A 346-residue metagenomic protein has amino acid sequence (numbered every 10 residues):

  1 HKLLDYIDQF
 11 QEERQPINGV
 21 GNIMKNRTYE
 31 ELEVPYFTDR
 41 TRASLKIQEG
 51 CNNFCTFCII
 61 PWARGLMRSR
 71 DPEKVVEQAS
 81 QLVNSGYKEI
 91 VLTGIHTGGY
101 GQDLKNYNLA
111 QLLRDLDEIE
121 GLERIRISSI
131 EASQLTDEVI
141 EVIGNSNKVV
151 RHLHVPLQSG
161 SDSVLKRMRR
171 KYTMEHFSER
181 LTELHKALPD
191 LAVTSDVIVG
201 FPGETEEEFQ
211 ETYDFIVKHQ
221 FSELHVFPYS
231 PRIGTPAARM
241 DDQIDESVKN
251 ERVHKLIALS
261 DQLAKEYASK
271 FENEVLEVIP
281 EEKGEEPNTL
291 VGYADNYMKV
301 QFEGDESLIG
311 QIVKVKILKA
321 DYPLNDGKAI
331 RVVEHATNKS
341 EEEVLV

Functional and structural regions predicted by a protein language model:
H1-G99, E138, L153, E175-K186 (+6 more regions): Proteins enriched for Cys/Gly/acidic motifs involved in redox and nucleic-acid/cofactor modification
P35-Y36, E141-N145, L157, A268-K270 (+2 more regions): Replace "in large, NTP-powered and nucleic-acid-processing enzymes" with "in large, NTP-powered factors and other
F37-T41, C51-N53, V149, S159 (+5 more regions): Short flexible coil/turn linkers enriched for glycine and charged/polar residues that connect secondary-structure
C55, V75, L92, I127 (+7 more regions): Conserved, mostly hydrophobic/aromatic
N84-E206: Conserved SAM/AdoMet-binding glycine-rich loop
Y100-D117, G121, M168, P231-Q262: Radical SAM enzyme [4Fe-4S]-AdoMet core and its adjacent flexible, acidic and glycine-rich loops/tails across
E204, H219-F221: Contiguous mid-protein beta-loop-alpha structural module that forms a pocket-lining wall or clamp of enzyme active
R239-V346: Terminal RNA-binding accessory module
